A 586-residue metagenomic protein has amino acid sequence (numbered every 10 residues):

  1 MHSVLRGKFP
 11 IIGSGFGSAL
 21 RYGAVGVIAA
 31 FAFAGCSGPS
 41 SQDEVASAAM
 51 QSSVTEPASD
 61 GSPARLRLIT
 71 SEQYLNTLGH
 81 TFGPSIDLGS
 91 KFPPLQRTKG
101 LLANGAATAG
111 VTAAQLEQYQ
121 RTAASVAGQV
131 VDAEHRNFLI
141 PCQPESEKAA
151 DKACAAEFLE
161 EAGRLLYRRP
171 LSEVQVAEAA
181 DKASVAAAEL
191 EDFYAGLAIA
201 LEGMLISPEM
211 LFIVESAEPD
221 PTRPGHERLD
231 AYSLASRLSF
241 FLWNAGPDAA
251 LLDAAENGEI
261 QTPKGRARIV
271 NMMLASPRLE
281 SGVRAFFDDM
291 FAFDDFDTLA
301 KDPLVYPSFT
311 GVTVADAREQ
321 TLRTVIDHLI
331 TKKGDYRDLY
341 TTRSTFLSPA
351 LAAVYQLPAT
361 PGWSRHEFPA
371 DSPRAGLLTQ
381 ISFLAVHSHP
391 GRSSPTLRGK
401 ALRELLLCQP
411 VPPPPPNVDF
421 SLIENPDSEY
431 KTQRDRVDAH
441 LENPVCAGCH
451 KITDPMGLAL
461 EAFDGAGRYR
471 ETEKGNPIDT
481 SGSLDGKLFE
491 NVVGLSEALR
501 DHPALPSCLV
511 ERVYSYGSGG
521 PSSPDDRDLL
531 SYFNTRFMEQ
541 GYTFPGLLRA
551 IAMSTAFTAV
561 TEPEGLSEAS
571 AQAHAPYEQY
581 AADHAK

Functional and structural regions predicted by a protein language model:
M1-S18: N-terminal secretory signal peptides that target proteins for export/translocation
L20-V27: Sec-dependent signal peptide hydrophobic core
F33-G35: C-terminal motif of bacterial Sec signal peptides marking the signal peptidase cleavage site
S37, S52-S53, G79-G517, D526-F544 (+1 more regions): Active-site substrate-binding loop specific to GH73 endo-beta-N-acetylglucosaminidase modules in bacterial autolysins
G38-A49: Bacterial Sec signal peptide processing site at the extreme N-terminus
T55-P57: Surface-exposed beta-strand-to-loop junctions that form interaction patches on eukaryotic regulatory domains
D60-S90: Mature N-terminal segment immediately following signal peptide/propeptide cleavage in secreted/periplasmic
